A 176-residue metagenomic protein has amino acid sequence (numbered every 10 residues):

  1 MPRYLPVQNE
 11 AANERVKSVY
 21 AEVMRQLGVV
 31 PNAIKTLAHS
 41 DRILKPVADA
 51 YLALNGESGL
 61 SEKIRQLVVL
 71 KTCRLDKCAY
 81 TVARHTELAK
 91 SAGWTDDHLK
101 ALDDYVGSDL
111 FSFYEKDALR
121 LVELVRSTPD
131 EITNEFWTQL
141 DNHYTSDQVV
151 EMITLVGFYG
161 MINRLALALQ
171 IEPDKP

Functional and structural regions predicted by a protein language model:
M1-P176: Hydrophobic alpha-helical segments
